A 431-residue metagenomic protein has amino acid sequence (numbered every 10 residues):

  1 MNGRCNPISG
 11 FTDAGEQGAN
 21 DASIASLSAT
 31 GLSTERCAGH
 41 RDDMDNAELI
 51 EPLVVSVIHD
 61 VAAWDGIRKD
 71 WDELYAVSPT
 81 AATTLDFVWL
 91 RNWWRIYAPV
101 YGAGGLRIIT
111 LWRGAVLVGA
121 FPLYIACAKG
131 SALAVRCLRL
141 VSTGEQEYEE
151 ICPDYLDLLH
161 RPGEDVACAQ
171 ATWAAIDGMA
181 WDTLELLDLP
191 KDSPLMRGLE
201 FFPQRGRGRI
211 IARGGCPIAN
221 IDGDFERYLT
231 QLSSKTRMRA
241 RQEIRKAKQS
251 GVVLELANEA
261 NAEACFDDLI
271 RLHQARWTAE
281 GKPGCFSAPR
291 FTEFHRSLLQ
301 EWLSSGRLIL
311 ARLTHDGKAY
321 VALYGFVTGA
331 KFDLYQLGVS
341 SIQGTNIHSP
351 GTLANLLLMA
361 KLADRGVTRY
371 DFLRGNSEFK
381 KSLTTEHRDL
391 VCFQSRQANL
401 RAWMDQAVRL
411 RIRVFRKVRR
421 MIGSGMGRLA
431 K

Functional and structural regions predicted by a protein language model:
N2-K431: N-acyltransferase acceptor-side catalytic subdomain
